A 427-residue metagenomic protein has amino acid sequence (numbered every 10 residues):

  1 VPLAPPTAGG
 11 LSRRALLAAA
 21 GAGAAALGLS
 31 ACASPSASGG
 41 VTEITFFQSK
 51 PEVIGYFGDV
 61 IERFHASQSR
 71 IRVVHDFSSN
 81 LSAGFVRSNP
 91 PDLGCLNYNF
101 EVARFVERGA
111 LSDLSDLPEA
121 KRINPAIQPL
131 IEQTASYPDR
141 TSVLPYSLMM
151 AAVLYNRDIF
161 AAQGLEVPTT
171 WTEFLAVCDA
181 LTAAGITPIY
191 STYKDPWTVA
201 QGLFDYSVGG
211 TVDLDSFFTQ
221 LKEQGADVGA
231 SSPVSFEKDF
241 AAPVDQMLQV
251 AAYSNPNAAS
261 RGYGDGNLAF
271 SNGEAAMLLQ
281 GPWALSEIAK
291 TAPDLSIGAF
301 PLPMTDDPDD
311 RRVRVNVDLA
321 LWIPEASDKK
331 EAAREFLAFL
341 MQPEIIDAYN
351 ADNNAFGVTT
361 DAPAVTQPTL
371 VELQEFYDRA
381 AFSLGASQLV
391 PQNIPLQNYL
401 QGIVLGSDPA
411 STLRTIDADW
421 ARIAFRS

Functional and structural regions predicted by a protein language model:
V1-R104, R108, A120, A259 (+4 more regions): Conserved N-terminal structural module of periplasmic/extracytoplasmic solute-binding proteins
P2-L3, A161, D378-S427: Conserved C-terminal helix/tail region of periplasmic/extracytoplasmic solute-binding proteins
F47, A103, A241-D328: Extracytoplasmic/periplasmic substrate-binding proteins
D76-A83, W171-L175, A258-L268: Short helix-initiation/N-cap motifs at beta->coil->alpha
F100-A151, L175: Hinge/lid segment of periplasmic solute-binding proteins
D113, N267, N272, P282-K290 (+4 more regions): Mature extracytoplasmic/periplasmic domains
S142-Y146, L175-G229: Extracytoplasmic/periplasmic solute-binding protein
A180, L221-A258: Glycine-centered hinge/linker elements that transmit conformational signals in sensory and ligand-binding systems
